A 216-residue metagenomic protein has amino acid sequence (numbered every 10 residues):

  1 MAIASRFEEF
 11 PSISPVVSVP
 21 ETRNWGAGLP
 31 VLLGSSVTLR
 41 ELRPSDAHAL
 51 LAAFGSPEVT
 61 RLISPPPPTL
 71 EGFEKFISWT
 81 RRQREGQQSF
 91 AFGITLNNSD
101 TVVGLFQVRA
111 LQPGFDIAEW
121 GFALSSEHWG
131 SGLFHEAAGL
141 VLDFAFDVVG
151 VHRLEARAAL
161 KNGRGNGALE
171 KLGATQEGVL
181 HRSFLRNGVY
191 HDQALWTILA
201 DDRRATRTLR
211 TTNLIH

Functional and structural regions predicted by a protein language model:
M1-E58, A91, T95-H216: Acyl-donor (CoA/ACP) binding surface of acyl/acetyltransferases
F54, I63, R84-E85: Hydrophobic residues in alpha-helical segments
E58-W79, F90-F92: Conserved GNAT-fold acetyl-CoA-binding loop/helix
W79, Q83, F144: Solvent-exposed, charged/polar functional surfaces in cytosolic regulatory/catalytic domains
R82-Q87, A174: Short loop/turn motifs at secondary-structure junctions and domain boundaries
